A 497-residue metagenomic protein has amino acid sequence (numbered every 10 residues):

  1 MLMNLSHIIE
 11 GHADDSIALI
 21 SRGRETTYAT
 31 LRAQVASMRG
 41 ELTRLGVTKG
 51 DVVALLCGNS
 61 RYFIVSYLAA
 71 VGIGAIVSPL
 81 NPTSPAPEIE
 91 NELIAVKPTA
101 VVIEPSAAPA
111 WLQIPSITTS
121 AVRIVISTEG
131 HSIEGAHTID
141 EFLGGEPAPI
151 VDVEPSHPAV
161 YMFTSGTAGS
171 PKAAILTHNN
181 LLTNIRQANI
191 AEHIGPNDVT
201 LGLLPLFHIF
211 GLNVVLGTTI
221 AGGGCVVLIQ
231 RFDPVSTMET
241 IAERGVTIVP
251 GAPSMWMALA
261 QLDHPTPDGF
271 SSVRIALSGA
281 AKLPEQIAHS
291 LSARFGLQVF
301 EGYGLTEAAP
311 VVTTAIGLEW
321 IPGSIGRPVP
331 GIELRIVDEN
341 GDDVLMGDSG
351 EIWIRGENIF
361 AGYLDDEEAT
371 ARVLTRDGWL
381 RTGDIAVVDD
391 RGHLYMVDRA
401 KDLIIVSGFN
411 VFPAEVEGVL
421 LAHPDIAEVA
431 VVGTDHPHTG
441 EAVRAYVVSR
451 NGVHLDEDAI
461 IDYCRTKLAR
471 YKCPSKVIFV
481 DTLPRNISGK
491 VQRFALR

Functional and structural regions predicted by a protein language model:
L5, R44-L45, G72-E141, N451-V453: Structural core segment of the AMP-binding/adenylate-forming
D15, G145-F163, S170, H193-V199: Conserved pre-ATP/AMP-binding loop-to-beta segment of ANL
R24, G40-P87, V96, N410: Conserved AMP-binding/adenylate-forming
T27-T30, A159-R186: Conserved AMP-binding A3 loop
I73, L182-V199, F207-I248, L262: Conserved AMP-binding/adenylation subdomain of ANL enzymes
S84, V101-I103, G356, A361-G362 (+5 more regions): AMP-binding/adenylate-forming catalytic core of the ANL superfamily
V246-G251, A260-I321, E333: Gly/Ser/Thr-rich phosphate-binding loop
R327-G331, D342-V373, V411: Conserved ATP/PPi-binding loop(s) of AMP-dependent carboxylate-activating enzymes
